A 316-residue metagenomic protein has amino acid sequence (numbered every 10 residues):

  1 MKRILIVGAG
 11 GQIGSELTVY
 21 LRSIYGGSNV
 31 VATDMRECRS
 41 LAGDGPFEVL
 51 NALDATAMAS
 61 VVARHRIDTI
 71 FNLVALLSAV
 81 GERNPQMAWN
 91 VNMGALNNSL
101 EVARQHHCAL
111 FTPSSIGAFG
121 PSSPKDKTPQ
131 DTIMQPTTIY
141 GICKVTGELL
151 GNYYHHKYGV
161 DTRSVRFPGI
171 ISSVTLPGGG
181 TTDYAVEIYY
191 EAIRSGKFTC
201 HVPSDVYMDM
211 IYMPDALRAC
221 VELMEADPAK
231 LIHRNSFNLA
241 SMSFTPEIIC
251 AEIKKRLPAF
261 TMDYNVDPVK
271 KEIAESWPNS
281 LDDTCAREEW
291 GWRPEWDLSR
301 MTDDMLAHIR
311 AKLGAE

Functional and structural regions predicted by a protein language model:
I4-I24: N-terminal Rossmann NAD(P)H-binding glycine-rich loop of SDR-like oxidoreductase domains
V7, T33, I70-V74, L110-I116 (+1 more regions): SDR active-site strand-loop-helix element
G43-D54: Rossmann-fold cofactor-recognition segment
A52-V91: NAD(P)H-binding glycine-rich loop region in Rossmannoid oxidoreductase-like domains and their noncatalytic homologs
N72, N97-I139: Conserved Rossmann-fold NAD(P)-dependent oxidoreductase catalytic core, especially the SDR/UDP-sugar
M93-S99, C143-G151: Conserved catalytic Lys-bearing alpha helix of Rossmann-like short-chain dehydrogenase/reductases
N152-Y207, M213-L217: NAD(P)-dependent short-chain dehydrogenase/reductase
H201-P203, D209-E316: C-terminal substrate-binding subdomain of Rossmann-fold SDR/epimerase-dehydratase oxidoreductases
